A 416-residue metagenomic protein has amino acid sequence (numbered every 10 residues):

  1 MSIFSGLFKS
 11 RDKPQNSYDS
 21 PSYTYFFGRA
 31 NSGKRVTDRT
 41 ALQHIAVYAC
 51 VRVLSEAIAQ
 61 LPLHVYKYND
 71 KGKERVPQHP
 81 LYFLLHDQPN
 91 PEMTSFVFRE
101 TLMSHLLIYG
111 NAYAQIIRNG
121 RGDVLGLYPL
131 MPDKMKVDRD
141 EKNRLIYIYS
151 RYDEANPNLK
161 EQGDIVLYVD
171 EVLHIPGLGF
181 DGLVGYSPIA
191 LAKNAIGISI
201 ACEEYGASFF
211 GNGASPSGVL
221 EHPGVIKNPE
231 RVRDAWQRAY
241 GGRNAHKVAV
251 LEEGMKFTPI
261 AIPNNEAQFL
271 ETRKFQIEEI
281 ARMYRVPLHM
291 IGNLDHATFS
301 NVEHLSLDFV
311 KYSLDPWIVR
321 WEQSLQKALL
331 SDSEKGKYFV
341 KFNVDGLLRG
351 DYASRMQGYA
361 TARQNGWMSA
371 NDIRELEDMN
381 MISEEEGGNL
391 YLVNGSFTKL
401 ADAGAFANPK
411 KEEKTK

Functional and structural regions predicted by a protein language model:
M1-F269, R273-R282, V286-H289, N293 (+4 more regions): Structured, contiguous alpha/beta core segments that scaffold functional sites
N264-E266, S306, Q357-G358: Short, surface-exposed amphipathic charged segments that create phosphate/polyanion-binding patches used for binding
V302-E303: Small-residue-rich helix-loop
S306-K335, F339, N389-K416: Long, compositionally biased
G358-Q364: Short, amphipathic alpha-helical "recognition" segments used to contact nucleic acids or chromatin
